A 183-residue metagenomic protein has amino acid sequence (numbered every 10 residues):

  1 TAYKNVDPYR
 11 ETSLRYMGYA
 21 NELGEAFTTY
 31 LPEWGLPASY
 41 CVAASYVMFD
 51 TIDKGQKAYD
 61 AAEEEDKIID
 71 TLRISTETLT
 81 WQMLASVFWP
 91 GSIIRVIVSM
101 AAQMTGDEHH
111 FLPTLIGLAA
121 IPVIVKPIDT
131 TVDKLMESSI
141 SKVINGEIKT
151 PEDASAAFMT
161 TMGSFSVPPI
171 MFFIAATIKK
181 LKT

Functional and structural regions predicted by a protein language model:
T1-I121, V125, T131-T183: Glycine-rich, hydrophobic membrane-spanning regions of integral membrane proteins that mediate transport
